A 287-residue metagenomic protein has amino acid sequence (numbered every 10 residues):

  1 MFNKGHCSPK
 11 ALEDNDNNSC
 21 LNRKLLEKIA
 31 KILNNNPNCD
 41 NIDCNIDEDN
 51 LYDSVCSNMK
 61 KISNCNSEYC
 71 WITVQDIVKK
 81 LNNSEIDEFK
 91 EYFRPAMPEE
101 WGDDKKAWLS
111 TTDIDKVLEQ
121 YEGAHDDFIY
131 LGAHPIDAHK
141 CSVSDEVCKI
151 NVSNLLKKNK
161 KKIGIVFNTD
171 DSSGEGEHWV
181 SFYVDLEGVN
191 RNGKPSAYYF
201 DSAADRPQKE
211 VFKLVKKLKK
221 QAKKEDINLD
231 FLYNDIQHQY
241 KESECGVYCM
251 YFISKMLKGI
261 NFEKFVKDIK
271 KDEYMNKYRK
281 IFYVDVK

Functional and structural regions predicted by a protein language model:
M1-V180, L186-A197: Cysteine protease catalytic domains with a Cys-His-Asp triad
N22, S110, Q208, N261 (+1 more regions): Helix N-cap and loop-to-helix transition residues
A30, N34, D205-Q208, F212-A222 (+1 more regions): Catalytic phosphate/metal-binding cores of nucleic-acid and nucleotide-processing enzymes, i.e., regions that mediate
Y121, L218, F252, I269-D272: Alpha-helix boundary/capping residues
A124-H125, E225, D285: Short secondary-structure junctions and interdomain/linker hinges
K157-I260, K264: Cysteine protease-like catalytic core of ubiquitin/ubiquitin-like
S254-K287: Contiguous terminal or domain-adjacent regions that often encompass a lipid-handling module or interaction segment
